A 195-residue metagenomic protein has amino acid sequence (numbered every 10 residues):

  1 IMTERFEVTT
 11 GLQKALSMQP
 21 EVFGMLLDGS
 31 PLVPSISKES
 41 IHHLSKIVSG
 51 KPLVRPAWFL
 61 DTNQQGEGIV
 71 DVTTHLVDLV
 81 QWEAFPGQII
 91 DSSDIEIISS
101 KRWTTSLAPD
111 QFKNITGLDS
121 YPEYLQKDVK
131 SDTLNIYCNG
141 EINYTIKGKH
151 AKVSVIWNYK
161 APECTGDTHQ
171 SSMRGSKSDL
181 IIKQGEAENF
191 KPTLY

Functional and structural regions predicted by a protein language model:
M2-D132, D179: Predominantly a Rossmann-like dinucleotide-binding segment in NAD(P)-dependent oxidoreductases
W103-Y195: Glycine-enriched catalytic-core subsegment of oxygenase/oxidase enzymes
